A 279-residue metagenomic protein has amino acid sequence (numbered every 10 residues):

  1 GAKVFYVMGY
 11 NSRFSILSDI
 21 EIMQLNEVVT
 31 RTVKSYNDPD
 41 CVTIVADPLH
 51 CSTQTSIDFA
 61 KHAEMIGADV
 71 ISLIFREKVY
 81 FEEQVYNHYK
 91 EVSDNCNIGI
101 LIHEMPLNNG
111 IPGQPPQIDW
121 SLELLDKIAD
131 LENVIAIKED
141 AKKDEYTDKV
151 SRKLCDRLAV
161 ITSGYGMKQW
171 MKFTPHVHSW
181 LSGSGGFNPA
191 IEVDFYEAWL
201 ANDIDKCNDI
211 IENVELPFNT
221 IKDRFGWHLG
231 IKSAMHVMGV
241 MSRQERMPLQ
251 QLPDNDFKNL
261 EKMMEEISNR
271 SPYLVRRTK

Functional and structural regions predicted by a protein language model:
G1-D119, P248-Q250, R270-T278: Active-site beta->alpha loop and helix N-cap motifs at the rims of alpha/beta catalytic domains
A2, H176, N188-K279: C-terminal alpha-helical cap/extension of soluble enzyme domains
V7, T162, V237: Short glycine/serine/threonine-biased micro-segments
E21, L25, T55, F59 (+9 more regions): General structural feature for long, well-ordered alpha-helical segments within catalytic domains of soluble enzymes
V29, A63, V92, I137 (+4 more regions): Conserved, mostly hydrophobic/aromatic
I102-E215, N219-F225: Catalytic alpha/beta core domains of metabolic enzymes, predominantly
